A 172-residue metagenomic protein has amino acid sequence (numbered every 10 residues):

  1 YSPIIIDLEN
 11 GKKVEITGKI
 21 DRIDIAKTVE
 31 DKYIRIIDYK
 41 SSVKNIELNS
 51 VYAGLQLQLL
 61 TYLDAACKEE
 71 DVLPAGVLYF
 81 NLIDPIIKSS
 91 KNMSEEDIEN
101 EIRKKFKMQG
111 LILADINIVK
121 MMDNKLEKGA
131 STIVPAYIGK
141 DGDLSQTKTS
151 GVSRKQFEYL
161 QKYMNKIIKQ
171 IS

Functional and structural regions predicted by a protein language model:
Y1-S172: Structural signature of nuclease core domains in nucleic-acid processing machines
